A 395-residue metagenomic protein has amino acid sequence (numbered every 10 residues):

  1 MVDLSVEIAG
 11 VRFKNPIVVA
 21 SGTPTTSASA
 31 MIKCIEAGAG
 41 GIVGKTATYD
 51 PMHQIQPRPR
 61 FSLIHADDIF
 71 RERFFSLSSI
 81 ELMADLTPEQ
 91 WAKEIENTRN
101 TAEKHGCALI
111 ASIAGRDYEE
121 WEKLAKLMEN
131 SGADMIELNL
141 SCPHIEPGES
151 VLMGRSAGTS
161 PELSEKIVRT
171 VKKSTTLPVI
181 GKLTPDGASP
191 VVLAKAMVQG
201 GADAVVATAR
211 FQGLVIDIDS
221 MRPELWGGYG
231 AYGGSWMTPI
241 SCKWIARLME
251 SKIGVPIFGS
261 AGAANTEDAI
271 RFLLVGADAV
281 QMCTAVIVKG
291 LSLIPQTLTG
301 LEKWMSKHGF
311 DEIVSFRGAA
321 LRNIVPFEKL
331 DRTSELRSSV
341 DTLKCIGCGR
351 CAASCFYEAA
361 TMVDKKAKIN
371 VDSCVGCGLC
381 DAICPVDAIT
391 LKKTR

Functional and structural regions predicted by a protein language model:
M1-L109, G115-E119: N-terminal capping/small domains of soluble enzymes
I32-A37, G41, K104-H105, A114-F258 (+5 more regions): Alpha/beta enzyme core
K45-A47, L140, A209, T284-A285: Short secondary-structure boundary segments
P51-I69, L214-G230, A285-F310: C-terminal helical cap(s) of enzyme catalytic domains, especially alpha/beta-barrels
H65-F74, T238, A246, T299-C348 (+1 more regions): Extended, intrinsically disordered, low-complexity segments
I245-G254, E267-L321: Extended, hydrophobic interaction surfaces within ordered domains
K344, S354, D372-S373: Short pre-active-site segment immediately N-terminal to redox-active cysteine/selenocysteine motifs in thiol-based
R350-K368, L379-T394: Iron-sulfur cluster-binding cysteine motifs and their immediate structural context in ferredoxin-like electron-transfer
